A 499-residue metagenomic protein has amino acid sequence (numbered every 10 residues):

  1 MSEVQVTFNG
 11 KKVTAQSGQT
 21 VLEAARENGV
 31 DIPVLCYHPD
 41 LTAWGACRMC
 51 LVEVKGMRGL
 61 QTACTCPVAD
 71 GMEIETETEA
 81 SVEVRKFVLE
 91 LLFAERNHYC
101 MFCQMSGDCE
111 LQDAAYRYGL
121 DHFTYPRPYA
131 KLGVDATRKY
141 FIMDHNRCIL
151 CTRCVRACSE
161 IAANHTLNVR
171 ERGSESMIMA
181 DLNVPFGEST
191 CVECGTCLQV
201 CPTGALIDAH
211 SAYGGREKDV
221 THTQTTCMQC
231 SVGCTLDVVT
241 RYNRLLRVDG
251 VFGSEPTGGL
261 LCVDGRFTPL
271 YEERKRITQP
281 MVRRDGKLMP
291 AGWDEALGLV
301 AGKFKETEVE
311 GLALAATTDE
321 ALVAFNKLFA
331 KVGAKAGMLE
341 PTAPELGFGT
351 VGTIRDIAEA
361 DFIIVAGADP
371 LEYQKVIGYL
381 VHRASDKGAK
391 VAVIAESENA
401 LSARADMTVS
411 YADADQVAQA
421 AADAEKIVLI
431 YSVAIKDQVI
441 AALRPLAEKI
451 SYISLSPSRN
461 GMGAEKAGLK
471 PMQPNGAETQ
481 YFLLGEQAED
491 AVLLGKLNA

Functional and structural regions predicted by a protein language model:
S2-N9: Eukaryote-biased recognition of intrinsically disordered, low-complexity regulatory segments
K11-Q19: Short, contiguous acidic and Ser/Thr-rich linear segments
V21-K55: A basic, amphipathic helix-loop patch mediating RNA/tRNA/ribosome contacts
L35-D40, D144-H145, L182-G187, E310-T318 (+1 more regions): Conserved short loop/turn motifs at secondary-structure junctions
A43, S174, P185, T342-G349: Short acidic loop-to-helix transition motifs that present clustered carboxylates
R48-C194, L198-M228, V232-C234, R241-V248: Fe-S ferredoxin-like electron-transfer domains and their immediately adjacent linker/connector regions across
N97, G214-A499: Catalytic alpha/large subunits of respiratory electron-transfer oxidoreductases, centered on bis-MGD molybdoenzymes
